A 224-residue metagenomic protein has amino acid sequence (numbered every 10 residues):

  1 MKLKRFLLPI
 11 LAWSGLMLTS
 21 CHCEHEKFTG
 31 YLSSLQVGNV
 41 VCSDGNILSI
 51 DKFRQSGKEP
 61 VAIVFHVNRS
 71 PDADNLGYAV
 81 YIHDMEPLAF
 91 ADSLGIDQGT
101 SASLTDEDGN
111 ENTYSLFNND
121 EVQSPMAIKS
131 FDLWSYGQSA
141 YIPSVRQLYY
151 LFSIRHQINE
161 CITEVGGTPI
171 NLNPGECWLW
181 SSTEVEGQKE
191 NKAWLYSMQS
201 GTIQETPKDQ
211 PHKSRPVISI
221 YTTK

Functional and structural regions predicted by a protein language model:
M1-I10: Bacterial N-terminal signal peptides that target proteins for export
L11-A12, L16: Hydrophobic alpha-helical targeting segments used for export or membrane insertion
L18-S20: C-terminal motif of bacterial Sec signal peptides marking the signal peptidase cleavage site
H22-E24, I162: Secreted/luminal cysteine- and crosslink-motif detector
E24-A140, C177, P207-K224: Extracellular adhesion/carbohydrate-recognition regions
P87, M198-S200: N-terminal non-globular leader segments, chiefly Sec-dependent signal peptides
P125-S139, V145-M198: An exposed tryptophan-centered "aromatic clamp" motif
S200-P207: Carbohydrate-recognition loop of C-type lectin domains
